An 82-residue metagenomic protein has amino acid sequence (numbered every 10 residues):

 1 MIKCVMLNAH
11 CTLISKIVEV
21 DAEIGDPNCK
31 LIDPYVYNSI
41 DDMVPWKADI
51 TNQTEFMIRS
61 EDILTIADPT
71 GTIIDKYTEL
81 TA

Functional and structural regions predicted by a protein language model:
M1-A82: Conserved RNA-binding domains used in RNP assembly and mRNA/RNA metabolism
